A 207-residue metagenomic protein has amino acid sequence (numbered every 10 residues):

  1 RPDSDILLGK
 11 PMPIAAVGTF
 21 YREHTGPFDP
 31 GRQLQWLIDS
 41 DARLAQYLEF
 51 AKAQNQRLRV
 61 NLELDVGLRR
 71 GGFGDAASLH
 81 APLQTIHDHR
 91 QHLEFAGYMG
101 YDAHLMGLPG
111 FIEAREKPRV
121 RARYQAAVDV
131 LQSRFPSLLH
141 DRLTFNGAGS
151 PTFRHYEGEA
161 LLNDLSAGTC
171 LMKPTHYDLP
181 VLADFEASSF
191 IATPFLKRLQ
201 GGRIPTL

Functional and structural regions predicted by a protein language model:
R1-L108: Active-site-proximal beta-alpha core segment in soluble small-molecule metabolic enzymes
L7, L37, N146, S166 (+2 more regions): Residues in well-ordered beta-strands of folded domains
A16-V17, V120, I191: Alpha-helical structural motif
A45-L48, L83, Q125-D129, A192-L196: Predominant activation on well-ordered alpha-helical scaffold segments within soluble catalytic domains
R59, D65-A183: Active-site loop/helix belt of alpha/beta enzymes
L171-L207: Charged (often Lys/Glu-rich) extended helix/loop segments that serve as interaction or gating elements
